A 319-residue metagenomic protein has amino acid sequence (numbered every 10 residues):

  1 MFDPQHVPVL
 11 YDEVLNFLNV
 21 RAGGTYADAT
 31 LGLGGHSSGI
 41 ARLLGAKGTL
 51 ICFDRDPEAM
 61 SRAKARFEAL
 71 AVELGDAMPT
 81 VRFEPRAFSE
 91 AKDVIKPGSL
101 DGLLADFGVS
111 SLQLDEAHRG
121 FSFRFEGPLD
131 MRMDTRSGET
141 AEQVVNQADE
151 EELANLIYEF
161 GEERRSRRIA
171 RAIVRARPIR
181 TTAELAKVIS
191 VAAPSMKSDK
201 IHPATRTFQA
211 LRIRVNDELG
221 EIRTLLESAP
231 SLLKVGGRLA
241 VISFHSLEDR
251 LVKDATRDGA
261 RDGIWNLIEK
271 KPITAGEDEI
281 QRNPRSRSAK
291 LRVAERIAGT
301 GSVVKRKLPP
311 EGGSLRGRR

Functional and structural regions predicted by a protein language model:
M1-R319: S-adenosyl-L-methionine-dependent methyltransferase catalytic core, i.e., the SAM/SAH-binding region
